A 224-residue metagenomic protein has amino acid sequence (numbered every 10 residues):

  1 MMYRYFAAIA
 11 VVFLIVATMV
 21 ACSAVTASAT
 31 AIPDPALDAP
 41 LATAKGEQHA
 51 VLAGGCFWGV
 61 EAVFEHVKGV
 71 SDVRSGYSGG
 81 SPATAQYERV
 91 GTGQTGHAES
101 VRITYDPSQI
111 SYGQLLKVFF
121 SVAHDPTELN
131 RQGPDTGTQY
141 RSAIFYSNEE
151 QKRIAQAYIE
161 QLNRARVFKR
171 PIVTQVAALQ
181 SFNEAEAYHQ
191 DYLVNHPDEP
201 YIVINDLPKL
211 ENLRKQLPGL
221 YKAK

Functional and structural regions predicted by a protein language model:
M2-A7, V12-K224: Flexible coil/turn and secondary-structure edge motifs
